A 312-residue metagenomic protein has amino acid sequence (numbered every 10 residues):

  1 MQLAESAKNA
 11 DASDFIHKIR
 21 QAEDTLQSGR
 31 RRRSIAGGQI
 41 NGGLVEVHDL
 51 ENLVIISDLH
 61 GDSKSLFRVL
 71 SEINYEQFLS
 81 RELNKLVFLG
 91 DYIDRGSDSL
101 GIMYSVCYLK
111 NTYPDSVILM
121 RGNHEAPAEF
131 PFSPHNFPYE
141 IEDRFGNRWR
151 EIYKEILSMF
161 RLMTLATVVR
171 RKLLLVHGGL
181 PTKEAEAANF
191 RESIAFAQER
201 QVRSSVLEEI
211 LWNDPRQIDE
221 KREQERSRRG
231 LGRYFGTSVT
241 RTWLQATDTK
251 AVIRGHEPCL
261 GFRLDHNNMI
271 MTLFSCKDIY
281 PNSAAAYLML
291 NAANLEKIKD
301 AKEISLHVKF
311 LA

Functional and structural regions predicted by a protein language model:
M1-A312: Feature recognizes metal-dependent phosphohydrolase scaffolds
